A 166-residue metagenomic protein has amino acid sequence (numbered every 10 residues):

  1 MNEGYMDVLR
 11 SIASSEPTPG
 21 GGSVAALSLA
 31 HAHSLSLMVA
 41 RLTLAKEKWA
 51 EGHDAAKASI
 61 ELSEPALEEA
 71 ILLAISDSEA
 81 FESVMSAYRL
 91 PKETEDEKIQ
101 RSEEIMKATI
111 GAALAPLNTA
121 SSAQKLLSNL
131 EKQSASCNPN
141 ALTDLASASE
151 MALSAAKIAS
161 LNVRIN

Functional and structural regions predicted by a protein language model:
M1-T18: Short, hydrophobic/aliphatic alpha-helical segments
E3-G4, S36-L37, R41-K46: Acidic, low-complexity proline/glycine-rich segments
V8-I12, S28, D77: Short alpha-helical scaffolding segments that buttress acidic/His motifs in well-ordered protein cores
S14-L37, N140-A159: Conserved phosphate/anionic-ligand binding catalytic regions in large, soluble enzymes, centered on
S15, A50, A135-L142, N166: Flexible, glycine/charged-enriched surface loops at secondary-structure junctions
E47-A87: A structural-propensity feature for long, helix-poor, extended segments
D77, F81-S154: Amphipathic alpha-helical interface segments
A159-N166: C-terminal auxiliary extensions adjacent to catalytic cores
